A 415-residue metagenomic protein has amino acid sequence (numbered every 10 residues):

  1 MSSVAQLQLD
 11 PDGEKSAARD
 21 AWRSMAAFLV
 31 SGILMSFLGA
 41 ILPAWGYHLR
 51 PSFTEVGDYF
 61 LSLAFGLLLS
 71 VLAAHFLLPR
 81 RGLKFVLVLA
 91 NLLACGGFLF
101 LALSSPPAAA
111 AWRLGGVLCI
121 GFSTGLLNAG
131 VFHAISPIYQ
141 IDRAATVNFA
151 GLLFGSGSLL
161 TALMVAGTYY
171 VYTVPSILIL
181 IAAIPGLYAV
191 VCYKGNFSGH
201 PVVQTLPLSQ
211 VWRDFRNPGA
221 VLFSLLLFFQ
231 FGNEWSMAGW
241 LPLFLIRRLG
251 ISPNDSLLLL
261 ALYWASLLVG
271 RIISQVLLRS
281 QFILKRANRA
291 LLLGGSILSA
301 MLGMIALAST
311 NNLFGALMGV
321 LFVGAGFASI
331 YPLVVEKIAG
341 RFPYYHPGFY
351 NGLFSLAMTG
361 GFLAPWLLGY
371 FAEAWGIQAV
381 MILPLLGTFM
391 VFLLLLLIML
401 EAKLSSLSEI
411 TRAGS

Functional and structural regions predicted by a protein language model:
L29, A110-L126, G315-A328: Hydrophobic core of transmembrane alpha-helices in multi-pass small-molecule transporters, especially MFS/SLC-type
L38-G39, P218-A261, A265-L268: Extracytoplasmic gate region of multi-pass secondary transporters
S70-L83, Y169, R271-A287, A372: Helix-to-loop junctions at the C-terminal end of transmembrane segments in multipass secondary transporters
L92-P107, S299-N311: C-terminal ends and interior cores of transmembrane alpha-helices in multi-pass membrane transporters/permeases
G116-L152: Cytoplasmic helix-loop-helix junction between adjacent transmembrane helices in 12-TM secondary transporters
L126-Y139, A328-F342: Intracellular juxtamembrane helix-capping segments at the cytosolic ends of symmetry-related transmembrane helices
D142, F149-F197: Helix-loop-helix hairpin linking two adjacent transmembrane segments in secondary transporters
R286-V334: C-terminal transmembrane helical hairpin of 12-TM major facilitator-type secondary transporters
